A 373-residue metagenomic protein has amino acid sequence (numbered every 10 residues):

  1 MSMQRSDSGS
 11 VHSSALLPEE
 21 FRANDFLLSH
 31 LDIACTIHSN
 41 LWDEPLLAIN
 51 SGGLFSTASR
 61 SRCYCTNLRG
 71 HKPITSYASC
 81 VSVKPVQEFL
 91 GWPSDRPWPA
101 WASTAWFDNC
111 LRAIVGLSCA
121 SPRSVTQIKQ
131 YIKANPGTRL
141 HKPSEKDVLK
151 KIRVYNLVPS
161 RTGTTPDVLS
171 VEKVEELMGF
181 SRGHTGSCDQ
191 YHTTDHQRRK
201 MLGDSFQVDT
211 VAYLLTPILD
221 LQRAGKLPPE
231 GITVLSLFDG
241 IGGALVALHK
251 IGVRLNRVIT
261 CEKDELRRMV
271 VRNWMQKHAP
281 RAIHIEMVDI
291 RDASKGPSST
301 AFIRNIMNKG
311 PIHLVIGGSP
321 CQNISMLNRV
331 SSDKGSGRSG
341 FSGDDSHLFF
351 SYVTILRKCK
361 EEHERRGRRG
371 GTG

Functional and structural regions predicted by a protein language model:
M1-G373: Conserved active-site and SAM-binding loop architecture of S-adenosyl-L-methionine-dependent nucleic-acid
